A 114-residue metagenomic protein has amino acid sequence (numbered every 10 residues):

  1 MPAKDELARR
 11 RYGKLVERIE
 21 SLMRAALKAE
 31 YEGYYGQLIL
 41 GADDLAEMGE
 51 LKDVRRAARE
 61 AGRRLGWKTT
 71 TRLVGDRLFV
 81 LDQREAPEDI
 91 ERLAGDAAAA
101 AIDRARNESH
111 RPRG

Functional and structural regions predicted by a protein language model:
M1-L40: An N-terminal amphipathic alpha-helical segment
P2-A3, F79, A100: Exposed, low-complexity/repetitive linear segments and helix-based recognition motifs, biased toward charged/polar
R10, R84, E88-G114: Short, charged, intrinsically disordered terminal tails
G13, E17, S21, M48-K52 (+1 more regions): Catalytic phosphate/metal-binding cores of nucleic-acid and nucleotide-processing enzymes, i.e., regions that mediate
L40-L45, L81-E85: Short beta-strand-to-loop capping motifs
D43-G66: Short, hydrophobic/π-rich interface segment
A61-R92: Short, compact, well-ordered microdomains
